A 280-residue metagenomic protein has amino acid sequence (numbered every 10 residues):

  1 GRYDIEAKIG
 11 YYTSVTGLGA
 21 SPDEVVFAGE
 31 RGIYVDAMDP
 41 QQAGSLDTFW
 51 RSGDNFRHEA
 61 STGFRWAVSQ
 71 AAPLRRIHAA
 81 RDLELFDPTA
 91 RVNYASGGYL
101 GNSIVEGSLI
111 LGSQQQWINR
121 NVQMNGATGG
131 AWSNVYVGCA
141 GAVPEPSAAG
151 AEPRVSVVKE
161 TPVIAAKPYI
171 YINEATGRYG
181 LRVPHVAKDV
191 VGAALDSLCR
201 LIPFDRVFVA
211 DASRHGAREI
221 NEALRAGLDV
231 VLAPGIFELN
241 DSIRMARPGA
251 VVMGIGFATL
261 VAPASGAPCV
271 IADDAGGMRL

Functional and structural regions predicted by a protein language model:
G1-R2, V15-G19, R206-A212, I220-N240 (+1 more regions): Glycine-rich repeat segments that build the extracellular carbohydrate-interaction surface of secreted and virion
R2-T16, V26-A71, N221-E222, E238-V251 (+1 more regions): Extracellular beta-strand-rich solenoid/capping regions of secreted or surface-exposed proteins that bind or remodel
A7, G17-P22, G29, N55-A60 (+14 more regions): Residues on the solvent-exposed faces and adjacent turns of beta-rich solenoids used to engage binding targets
G10-Y11, A43, P73, Y94-Y99 (+9 more regions): Short, well-ordered loop/turn elements at secondary-structure boundaries
Y11, P22, G53, Q70-A80 (+1 more regions): Predominantly polar beta-repeat domains that present long G/T/S/D/N-rich surfaces used to bind, process, or adhere
G44-D47, A90-V92, C199-R200, R218-A223: A generic short-segment signal for beta-strand/edge and adjacent turn/coil regions
A149-E152, S156-V158, V163-Y169, N173-Y179 (+7 more regions): Beta-strand/loop edge motif enriched in small/polar residues
H185-A217: Right-handed parallel beta-helix/beta-solenoid
